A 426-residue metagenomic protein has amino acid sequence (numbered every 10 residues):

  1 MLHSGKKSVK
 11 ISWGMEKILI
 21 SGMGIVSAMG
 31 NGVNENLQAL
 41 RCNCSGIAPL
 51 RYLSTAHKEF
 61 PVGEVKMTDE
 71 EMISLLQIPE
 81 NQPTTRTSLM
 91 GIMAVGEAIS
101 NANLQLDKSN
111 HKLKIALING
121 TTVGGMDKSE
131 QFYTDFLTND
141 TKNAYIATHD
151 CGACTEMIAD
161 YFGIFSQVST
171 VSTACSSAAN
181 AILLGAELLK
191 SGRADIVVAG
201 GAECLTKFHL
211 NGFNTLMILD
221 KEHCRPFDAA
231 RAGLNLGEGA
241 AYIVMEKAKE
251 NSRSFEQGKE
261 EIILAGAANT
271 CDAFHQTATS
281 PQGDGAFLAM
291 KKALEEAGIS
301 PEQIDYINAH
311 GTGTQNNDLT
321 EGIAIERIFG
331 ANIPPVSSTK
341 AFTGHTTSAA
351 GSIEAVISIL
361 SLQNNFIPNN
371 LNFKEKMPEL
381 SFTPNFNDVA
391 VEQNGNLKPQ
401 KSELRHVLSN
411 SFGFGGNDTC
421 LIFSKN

Functional and structural regions predicted by a protein language model:
K7-E80, K249-I263, V356-N370, T419-N426: ACP-dependent fatty acid/polyketide chain-elongation machinery
V9-G14, A48-M93, G124-N139, N143-L184 (+5 more regions): Conserved catalytic cysteine-centered active-site region of acyl-thioester-dependent Claisen-condensing enzymes
I11-G14, A102-I118, Y133-N143, M157-V168 (+7 more regions): Structural signature of cysteine-dependent C-C bond-forming condensing enzymes
E16-S21, C44-L50, L219, H223-A297 (+1 more regions): Condensing-enzyme catalytic core mediating Claisen C-C bond formation in acyl metabolism
G22, L40, V95, L117 (+10 more regions): Conserved small-residue
T87-N110, N119-T121: Feature captures the FAD/FMN-dependent oxidoreductase FAD-binding
I182, A240-A248, A355-I359: Alpha-helical metal-binding/catalytic segments enriched in His/Glu/Asp
F274-G283, T312-F329, T346-I353: Short glycine/threonine-rich loop-to-helix capping motif typified by GTGT followed within a few residues by an Asp-Pro
